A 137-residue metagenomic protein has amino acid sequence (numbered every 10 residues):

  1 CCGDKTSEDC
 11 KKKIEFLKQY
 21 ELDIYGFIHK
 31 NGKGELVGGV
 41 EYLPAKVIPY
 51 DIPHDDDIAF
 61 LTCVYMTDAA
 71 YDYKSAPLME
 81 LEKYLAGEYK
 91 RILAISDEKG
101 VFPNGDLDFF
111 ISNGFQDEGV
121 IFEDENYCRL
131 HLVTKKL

Functional and structural regions predicted by a protein language model:
C2-G32: Active-site rim helix/loop that mediates acceptor-substrate recognition in acyltransferases
I28, G34-V47, F60, Y65: Conserved beta-strand in the GNAT
V47-L61, G87: A conserved beta-turn-beta hairpin within the catalytic core of GNAT-like acetyltransferases that forms part
T62-Y73, E98-K99: A short, internal acetyl-CoA/4′-phosphopantetheine-binding micro-motif in the GNAT/acyltransferase core
A70-A86: Conserved acetyl-CoA-binding loop-helix of GNAT-fold acetyltransferases
L85-V101: Conserved GNAT acetyl-CoA-binding A-motif
E98-V120: Conserved active-site alpha-helix within GNAT-family acetyltransferase domains
F122-L137: C-terminal "cap" of GNAT-fold acetyltransferases
